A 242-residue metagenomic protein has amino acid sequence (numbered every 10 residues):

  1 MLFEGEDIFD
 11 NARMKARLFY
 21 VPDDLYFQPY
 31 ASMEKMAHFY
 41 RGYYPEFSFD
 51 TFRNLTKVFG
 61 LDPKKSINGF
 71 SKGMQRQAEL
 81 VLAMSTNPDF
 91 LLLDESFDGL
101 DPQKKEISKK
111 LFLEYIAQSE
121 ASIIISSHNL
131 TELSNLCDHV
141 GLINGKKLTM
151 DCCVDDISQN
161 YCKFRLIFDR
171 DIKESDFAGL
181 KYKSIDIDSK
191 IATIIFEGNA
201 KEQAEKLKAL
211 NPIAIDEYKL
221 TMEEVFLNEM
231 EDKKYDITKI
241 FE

Functional and structural regions predicted by a protein language model:
M1-M14: Conserved ABC transporter NBD signature motif
R13, P22-R76: ABC-family P-loop ATPase nucleotide-binding domains
L80: Hydrophobic anchor residue at the start of the ABC signature
L91-E95: Catalytic Walker B motif of ABC-type/P-loop ATPase nucleotide-binding domains
P102-K104: Helix N-cap at the start of a conserved alpha-helix in ABC-type nucleotide-binding domains
S108-G198: ABC transporter nucleotide-binding domain
I195-E242: C-terminal coupling/interaction segments
